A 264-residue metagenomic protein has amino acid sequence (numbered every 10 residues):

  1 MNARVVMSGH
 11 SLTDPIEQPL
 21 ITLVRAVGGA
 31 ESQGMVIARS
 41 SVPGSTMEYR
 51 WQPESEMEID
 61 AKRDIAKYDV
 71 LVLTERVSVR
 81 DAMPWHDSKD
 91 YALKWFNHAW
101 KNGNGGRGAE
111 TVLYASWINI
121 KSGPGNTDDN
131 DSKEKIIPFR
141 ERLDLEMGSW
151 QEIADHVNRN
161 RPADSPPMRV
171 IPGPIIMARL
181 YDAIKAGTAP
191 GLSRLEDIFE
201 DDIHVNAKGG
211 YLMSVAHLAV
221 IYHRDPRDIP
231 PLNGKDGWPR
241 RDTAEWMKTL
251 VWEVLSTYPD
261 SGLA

Functional and structural regions predicted by a protein language model:
N2-S8, L12-R107: Conserved SGNH/GDSL esterase-like catalytic core that processes O-acyl groups on lipids and polysaccharides
M7, P15, P19-T22, D87-K94 (+8 more regions): Extracytoplasmic/secreted proteins, especially bacterial periplasmic and envelope-associated proteins
L23-A30, T74, H98-N102, S149-N160 (+2 more regions): Structured segments of extracytoplasmic/periplasmic soluble domains in secreted or envelope-associated proteins
V36-A38, P43, L143-W150, D155-V157 (+2 more regions): Charged, low-complexity, helix-prone segments enriched in Lys/Glu/Asp/Gln
G44-E48, P172, R194, D225-D228: Short, solvent-exposed coil/turn linker segments
P53-E56, G187, Y222-H223: Short loop/turn hinge sites at secondary-structure boundaries
D60-I203, A207: Alpha-helical cap/lid subdomain in secreted, periplasmic, or secretory-pathway luminal O-acyl-processing enzymes
P190-A264: Conserved catalytic region of serine esterases and O-acyltransferases that act on ester linkages in lipids
